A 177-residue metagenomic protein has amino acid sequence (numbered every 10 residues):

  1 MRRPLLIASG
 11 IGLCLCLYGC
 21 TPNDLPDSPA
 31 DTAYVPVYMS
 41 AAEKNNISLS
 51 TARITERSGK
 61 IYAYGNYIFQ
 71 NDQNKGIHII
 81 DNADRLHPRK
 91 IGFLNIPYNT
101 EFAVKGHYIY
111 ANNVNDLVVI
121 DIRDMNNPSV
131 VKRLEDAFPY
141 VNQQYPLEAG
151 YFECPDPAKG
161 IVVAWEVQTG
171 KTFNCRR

Functional and structural regions predicted by a protein language model:
M1-A30: Bacterial Sec-dependent N-terminal signal peptides
C20-R177: Feature marking well-ordered beta-strand scaffolds used for ligand recognition
